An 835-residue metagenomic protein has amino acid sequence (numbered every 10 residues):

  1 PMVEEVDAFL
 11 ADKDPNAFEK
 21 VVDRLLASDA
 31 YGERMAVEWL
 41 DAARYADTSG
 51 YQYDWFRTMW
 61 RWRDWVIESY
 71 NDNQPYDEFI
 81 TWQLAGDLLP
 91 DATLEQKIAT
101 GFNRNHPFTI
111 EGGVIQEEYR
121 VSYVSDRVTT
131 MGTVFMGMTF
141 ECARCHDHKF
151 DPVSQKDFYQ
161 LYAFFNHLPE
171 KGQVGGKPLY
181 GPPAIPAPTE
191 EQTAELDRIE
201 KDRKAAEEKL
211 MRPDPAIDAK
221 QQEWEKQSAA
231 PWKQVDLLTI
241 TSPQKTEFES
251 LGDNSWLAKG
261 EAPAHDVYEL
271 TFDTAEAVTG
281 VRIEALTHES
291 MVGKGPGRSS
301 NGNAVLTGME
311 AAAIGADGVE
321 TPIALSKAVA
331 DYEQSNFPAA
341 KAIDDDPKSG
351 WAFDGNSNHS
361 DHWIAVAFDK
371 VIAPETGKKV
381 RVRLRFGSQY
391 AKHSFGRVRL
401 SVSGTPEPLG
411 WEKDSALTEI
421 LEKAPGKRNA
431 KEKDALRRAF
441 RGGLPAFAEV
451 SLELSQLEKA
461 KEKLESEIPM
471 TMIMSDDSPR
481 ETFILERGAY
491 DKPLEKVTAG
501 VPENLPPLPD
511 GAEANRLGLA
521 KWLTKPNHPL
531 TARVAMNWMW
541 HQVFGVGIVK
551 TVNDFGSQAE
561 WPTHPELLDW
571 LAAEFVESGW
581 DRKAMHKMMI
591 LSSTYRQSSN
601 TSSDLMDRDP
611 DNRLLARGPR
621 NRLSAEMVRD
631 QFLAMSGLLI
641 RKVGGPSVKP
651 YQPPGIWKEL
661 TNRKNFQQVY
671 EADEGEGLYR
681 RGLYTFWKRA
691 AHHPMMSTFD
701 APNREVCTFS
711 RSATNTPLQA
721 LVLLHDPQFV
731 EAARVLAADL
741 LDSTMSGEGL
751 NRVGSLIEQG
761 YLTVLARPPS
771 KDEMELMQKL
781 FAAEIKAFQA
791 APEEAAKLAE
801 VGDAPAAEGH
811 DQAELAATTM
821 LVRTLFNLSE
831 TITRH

Functional and structural regions predicted by a protein language model:
P1-A30, R44-D91, P152, R198-P231 (+7 more regions): Primarily short, surface-exposed interaction patches in extracytoplasmic proteins
P1-K13, T48, Q96-V121, D151-P182 (+5 more regions): Solvent-exposed helix-loop boundary motif
L88-K201, Q389, W411-E412, M696: Sequence context surrounding c-type heme c attachment/ligation sites in exported
G172-V174, E407-L421, E465, L485: Low-complexity, Pro/Ser/Thr- and charge-rich linker/hinge segments at domain boundaries
I217-V267, E289-M291, A312-T376, I484-P507: Disordered, acidic Ser/Thr/Pro-rich linker "stalks" and the adjacent N-terminal cap of the next globular domain
H265, T274-R282, P374-R381: Extended extracellular/luminal ectodomain segments enriched in beta-structured repeat modules
E284-T287, R383-A391: Short beta-strand-plus-loop segments that form exposed binding edges in beta-rich domains
G293-G308, K392-V398: Short coil-to-beta strand junction motifs in C2/discoidin
